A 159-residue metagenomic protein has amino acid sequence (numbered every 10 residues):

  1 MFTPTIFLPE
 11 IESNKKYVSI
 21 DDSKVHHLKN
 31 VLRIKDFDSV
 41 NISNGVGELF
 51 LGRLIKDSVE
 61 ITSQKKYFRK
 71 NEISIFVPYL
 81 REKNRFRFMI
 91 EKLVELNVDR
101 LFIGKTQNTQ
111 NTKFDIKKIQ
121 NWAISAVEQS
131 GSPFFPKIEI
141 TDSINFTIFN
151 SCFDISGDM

Functional and structural regions predicted by a protein language model:
M1-K66, K117: N-terminal positively charged helical leader segments and presequences
F7, E60, F76-P78, E139 (+1 more regions): Residues in well-ordered beta-strands of folded domains
I11, S143, G157: Residues that form or immediately flank small-molecule/cofactor binding pockets and catalytic motifs
H27-L28, K66-F68, N84, D158-M159: Short, surface-exposed beta-strand/loop "edge" segments at domain boundaries and coil↔beta transitions
E48, T109, D158: Surface-exposed, flexible loop/turn segments at secondary-structure boundaries
Y67-F149: RNA substrate-binding interface of SAM-dependent RNA methyltransferases
N150-M159: Active-site/ligand-binding-proximal alpha/beta "capping" segment
